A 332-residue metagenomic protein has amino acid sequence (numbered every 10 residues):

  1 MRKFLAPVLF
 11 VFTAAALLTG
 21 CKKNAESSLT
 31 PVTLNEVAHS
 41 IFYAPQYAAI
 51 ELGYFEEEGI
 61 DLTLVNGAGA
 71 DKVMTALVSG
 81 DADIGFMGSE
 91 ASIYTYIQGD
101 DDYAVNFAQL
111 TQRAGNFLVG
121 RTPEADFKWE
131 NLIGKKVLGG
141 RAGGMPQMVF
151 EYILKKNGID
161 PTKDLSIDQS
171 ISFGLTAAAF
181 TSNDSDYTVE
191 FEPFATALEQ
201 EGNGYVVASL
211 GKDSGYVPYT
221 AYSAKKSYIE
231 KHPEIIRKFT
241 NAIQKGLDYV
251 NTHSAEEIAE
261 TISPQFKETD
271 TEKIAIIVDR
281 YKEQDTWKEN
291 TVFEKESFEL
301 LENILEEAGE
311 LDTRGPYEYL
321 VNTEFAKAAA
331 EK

Functional and structural regions predicted by a protein language model:
M1-F4: Positively charged n-region of N-terminal signal peptides that target proteins for export
L17-G20: C-terminal motif of bacterial Sec signal peptides marking the signal peptidase cleavage site
S27-T162, S166-S170, D186-E192, N203 (+2 more regions): Short, glycine-/small- and polar/acidic-enriched structural segments that line small-molecule recognition paths
Y43, M74, V78, S89-S92 (+15 more regions): Extracytoplasmic/secreted envelope proteins and their assembly/folding machinery, especially bacterial periplasmic
E57, E130, K212-S214, Q284-F293: Short, solvent-exposed loop/beta-turn-alpha elements that line the ligand-binding surface or hinge of extracytoplasmic
A91, F173-F266: Pocket-lining segment of extracytoplasmic ligand-binding domains
E230-D312: Secondary-structure end/capping motifs
L301-K332: Conserved C-terminal helix/tail region of periplasmic/extracytoplasmic solute-binding proteins
